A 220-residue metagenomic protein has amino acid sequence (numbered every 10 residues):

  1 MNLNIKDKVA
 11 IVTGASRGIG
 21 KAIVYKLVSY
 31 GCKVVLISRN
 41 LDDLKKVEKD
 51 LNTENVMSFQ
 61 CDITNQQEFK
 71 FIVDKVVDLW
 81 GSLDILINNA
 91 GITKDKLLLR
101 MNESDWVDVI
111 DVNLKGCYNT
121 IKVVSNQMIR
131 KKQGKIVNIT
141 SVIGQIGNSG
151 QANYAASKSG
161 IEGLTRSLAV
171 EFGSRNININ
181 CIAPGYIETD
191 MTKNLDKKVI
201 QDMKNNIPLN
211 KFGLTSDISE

Functional and structural regions predicted by a protein language model:
V9, S16-R17: Conserved glycine-rich cofactor-binding loop
Y30-K46: Conserved glycine-rich Rossmann-like NAD(P)H-binding loop of the short-chain dehydrogenase/reductase
L97-L98, D105-I110, T192, M203: Substrate-binding pocket helix/loop in short-chain dehydrogenase/reductase
I121, S157, T165: Active-site helix of classical SDR
N126, V170-S174: Alpha-helical segment proximal to the catalytic Tyr-Lys
S141: Residue(s) in the substrate-gating loop at a strand-loop-helix junction that position the organic substrate next
I207-I218: A conserved structural motif in NAD(P)-dependent oxidoreductases
